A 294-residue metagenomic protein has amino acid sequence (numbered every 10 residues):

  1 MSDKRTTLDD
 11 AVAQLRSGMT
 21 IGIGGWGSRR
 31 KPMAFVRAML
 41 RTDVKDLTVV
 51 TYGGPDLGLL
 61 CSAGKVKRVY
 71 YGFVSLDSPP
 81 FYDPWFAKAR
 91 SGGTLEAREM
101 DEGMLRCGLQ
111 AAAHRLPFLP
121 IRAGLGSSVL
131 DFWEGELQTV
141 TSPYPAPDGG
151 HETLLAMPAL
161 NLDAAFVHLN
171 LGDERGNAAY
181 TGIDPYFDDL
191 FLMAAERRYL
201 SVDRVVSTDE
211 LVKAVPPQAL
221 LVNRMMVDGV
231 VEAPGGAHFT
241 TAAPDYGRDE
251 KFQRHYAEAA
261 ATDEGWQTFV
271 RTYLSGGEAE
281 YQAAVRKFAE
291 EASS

Functional and structural regions predicted by a protein language model:
M1-S294: Conserved alpha/beta enzyme-core scaffold
